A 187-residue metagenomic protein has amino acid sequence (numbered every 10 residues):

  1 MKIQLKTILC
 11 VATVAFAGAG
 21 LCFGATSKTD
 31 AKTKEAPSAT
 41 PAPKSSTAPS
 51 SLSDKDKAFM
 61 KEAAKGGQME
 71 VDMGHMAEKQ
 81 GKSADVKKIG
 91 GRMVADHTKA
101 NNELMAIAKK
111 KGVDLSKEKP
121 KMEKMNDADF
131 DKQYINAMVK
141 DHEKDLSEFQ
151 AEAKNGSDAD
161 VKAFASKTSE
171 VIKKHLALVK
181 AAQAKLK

Functional and structural regions predicted by a protein language model:
K2-V11, G18-K187: His/Met- and acidic-residue-enriched segments that coordinate or traffic transition-metal cofactors and support
